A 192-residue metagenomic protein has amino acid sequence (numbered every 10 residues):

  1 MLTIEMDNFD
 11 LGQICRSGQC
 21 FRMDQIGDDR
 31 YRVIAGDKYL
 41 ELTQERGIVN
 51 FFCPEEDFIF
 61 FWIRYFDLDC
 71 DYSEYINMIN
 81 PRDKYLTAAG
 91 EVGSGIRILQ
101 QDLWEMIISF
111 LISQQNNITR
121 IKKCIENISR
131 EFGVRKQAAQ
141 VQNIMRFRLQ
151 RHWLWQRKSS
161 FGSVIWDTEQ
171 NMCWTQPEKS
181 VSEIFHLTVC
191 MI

Functional and structural regions predicted by a protein language model:
M1-I192: HhH-family (HhH-GPD) DNA N-glycosylase catalytic core used in base-excision repair
